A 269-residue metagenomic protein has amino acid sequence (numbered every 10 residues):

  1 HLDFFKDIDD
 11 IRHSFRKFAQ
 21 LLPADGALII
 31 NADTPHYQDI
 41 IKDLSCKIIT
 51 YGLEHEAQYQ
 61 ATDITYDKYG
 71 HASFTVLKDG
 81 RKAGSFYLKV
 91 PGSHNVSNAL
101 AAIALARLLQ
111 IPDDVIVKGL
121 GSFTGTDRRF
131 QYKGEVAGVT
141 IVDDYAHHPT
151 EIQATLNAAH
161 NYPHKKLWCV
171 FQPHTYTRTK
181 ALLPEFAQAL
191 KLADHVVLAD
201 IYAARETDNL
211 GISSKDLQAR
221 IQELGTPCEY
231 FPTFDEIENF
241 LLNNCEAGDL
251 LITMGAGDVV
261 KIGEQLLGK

Functional and structural regions predicted by a protein language model:
H1-I141, H164, Q218-A219: Acidic, Mg2+-coordinating active-site environments of NTP-dependent enzymes
L2-D10, R178-K180, E206-L210, K261-G263: Glycine/threonine-rich flexible loop motifs
A27, H195, L250: Short glycine-centered segments of the SAM/dcSAM-binding site in methyltransferase folds
I30, T50, C169-F171, L198 (+1 more regions): Structural beta-sheet core signal
T126-R128, T150, L156-L224: Active-site beta-alpha connecting loops in nucleotide-dependent enzymes
C228-T233: Short acidic-hydrophobic, aromatic-tinged amphipathic segments that line or gate anion-handling sites
E236-L267: A glycine-rich beta-strand to alpha-helix segment that forms a phosphate/ribose-binding loop at ligand/cofactor sites
